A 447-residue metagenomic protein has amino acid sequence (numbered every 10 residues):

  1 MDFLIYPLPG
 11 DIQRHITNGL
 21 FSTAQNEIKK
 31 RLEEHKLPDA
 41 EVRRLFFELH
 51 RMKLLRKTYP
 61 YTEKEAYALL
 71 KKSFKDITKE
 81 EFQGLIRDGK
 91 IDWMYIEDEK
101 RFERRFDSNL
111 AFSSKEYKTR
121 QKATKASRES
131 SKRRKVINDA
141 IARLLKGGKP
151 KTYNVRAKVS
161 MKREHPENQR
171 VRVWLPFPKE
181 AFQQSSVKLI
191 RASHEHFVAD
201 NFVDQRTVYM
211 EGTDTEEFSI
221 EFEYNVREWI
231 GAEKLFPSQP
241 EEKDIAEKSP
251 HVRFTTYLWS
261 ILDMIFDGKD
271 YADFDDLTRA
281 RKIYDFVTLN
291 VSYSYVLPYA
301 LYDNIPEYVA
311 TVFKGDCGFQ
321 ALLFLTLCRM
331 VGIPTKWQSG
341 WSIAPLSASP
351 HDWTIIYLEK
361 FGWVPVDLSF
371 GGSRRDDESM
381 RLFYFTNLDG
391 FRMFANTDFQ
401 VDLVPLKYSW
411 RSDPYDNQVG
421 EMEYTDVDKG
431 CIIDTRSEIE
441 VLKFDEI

Functional and structural regions predicted by a protein language model:
D2-Y6, W259: Amphipathic alpha-helical repeat elements characteristic of tetratricopeptide repeat
I5-G10, R14-N18, F319-K407: Hydrophobic/aromatic-rich core segments of domains that either
I16-G19, T23, D200-V208, G212-T311: Acidic low-complexity segments
E27-K29: Inward-facing hydrophobic residues that define packing positions of alpha-helical scaffold repeats
E33-I230: Intrinsically disordered, low-complexity N-terminal segments that are enriched in acidic
V173, I283, T354: Terminal peptide-recognition signature
D276-I283, F313-C328: Active-site nucleophilic cysteine motif
L388-I447: Low-complexity, Gly/Ser/Thr/Pro-rich intrinsically disordered linker/tail segments
